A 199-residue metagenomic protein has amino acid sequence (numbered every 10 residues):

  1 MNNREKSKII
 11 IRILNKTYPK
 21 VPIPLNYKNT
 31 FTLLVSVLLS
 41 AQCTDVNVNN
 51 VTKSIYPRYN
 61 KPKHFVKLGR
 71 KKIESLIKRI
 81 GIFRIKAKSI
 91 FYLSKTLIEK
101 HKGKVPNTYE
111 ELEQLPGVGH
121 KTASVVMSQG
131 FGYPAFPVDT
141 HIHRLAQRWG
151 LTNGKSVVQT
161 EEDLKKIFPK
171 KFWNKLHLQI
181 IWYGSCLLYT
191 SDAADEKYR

Functional and structural regions predicted by a protein language model:
N2-S191, R199: Catalytic cores of DNA base-excision repair glycosylases
